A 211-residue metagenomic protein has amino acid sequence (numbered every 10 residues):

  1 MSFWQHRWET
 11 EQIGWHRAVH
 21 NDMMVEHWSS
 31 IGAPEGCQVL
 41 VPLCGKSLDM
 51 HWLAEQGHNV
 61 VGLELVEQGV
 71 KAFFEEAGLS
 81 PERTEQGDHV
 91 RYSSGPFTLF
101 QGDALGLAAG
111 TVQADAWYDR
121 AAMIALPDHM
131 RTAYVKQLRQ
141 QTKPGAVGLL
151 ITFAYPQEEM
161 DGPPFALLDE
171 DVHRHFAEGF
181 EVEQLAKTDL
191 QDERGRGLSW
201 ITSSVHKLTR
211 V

Functional and structural regions predicted by a protein language model:
M1-G36, K46-D49, G62-A109, V135-Q137 (+1 more regions): Class I (Rossmann-like) S-adenosyl-L-methionine-dependent methyltransferase catalytic domain, capturing the SAM-binding
L40-S47, A122: Class I SAM-dependent methyltransferase "Motif I" SAM/SAH-binding loop
A54-E55: Gly/Ala-rich phosphate-binding loop of Rossmann-like dinucleotide-binding domains, activating on the conserved
H58: Conserved acetyl-CoA-binding loop of GNAT-fold acetyltransferases
F97, Q113-A114, A122: Local beta-strand N-terminus motif with an aromatic residue
A109-W117: A short acidic, Gly/Pro-enriched loop at the edge of an enzyme's catalytic core that lines a small-molecule cofactor
A125-Q137: A short, conserved alpha-helix within the catalytic core of class I
